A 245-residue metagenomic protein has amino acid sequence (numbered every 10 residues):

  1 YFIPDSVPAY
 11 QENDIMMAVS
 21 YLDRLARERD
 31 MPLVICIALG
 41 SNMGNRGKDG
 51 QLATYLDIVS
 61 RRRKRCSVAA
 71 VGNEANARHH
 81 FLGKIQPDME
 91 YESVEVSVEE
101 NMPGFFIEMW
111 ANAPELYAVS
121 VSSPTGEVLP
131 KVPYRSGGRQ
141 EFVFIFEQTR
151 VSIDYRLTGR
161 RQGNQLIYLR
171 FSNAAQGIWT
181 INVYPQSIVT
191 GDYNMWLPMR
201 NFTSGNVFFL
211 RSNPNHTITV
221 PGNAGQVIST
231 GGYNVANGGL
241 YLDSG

Functional and structural regions predicted by a protein language model:
Y1-G245: Loop-rich non-cytosolic ectodomains and luminal regions
